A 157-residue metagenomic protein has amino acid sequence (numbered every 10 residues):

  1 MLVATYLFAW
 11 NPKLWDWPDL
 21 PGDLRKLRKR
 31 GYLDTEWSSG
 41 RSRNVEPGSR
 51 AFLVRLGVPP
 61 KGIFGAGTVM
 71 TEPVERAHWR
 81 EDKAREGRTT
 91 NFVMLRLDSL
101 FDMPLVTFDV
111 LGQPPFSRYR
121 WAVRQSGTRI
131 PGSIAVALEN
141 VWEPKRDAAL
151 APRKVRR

Functional and structural regions predicted by a protein language model:
M1-P47, F116, I130-P131, L138-R157: Compositionally biased, charged N-terminal/linker segments
R55-P60: Short, charged beta-turn/beta-strand-edge "cap" motif at the junction between a beta-strand and an adjacent loop
G62, T68-G132: Aromatic- and Lys/Arg-enriched surface recognition patch
